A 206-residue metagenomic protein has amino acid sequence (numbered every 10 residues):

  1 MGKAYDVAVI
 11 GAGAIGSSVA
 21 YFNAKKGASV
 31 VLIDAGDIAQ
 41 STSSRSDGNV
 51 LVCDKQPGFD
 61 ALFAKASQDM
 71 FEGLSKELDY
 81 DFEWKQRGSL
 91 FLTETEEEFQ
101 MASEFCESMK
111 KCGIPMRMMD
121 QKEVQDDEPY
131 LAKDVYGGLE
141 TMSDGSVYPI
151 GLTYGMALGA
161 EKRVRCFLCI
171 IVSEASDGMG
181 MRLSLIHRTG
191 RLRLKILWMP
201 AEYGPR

Functional and structural regions predicted by a protein language model:
M1-A4: A short, basic/flexible loop-to-alpha-helix module at the beginning of a structural domain
D6-V31: N-terminal Rossmann-like FAD-binding beta1-loop-alpha1 element of flavoenzymes
A12, D54, A201-E202: Glycine-rich, N-terminal phosphate-binding loop of Rossmann-like dinucleotide-binding domains
A24-S44: Glycine-rich FAD pyrophosphate-binding loop
D47-D127: Dinucleotide-binding Rossmann-like beta1-alpha1 core, especially the glycine-rich loop that anchors the ADP
E97, E128-Y136, D177-S184: A short, glycine/Asx- and small/polar-enriched loop/turn that sits immediately N-terminal to a beta-strand
L139-I196, P200-A201: Helical element adjacent to the flavin cofactor pocket in flavoenzyme catalytic cores
